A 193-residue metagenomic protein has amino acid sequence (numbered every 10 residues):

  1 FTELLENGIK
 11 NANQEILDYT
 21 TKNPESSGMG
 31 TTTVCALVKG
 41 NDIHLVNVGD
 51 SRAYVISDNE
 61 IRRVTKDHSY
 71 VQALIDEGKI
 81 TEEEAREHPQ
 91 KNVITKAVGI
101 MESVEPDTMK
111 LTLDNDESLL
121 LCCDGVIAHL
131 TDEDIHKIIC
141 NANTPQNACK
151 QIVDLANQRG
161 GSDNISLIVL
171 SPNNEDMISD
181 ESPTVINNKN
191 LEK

Functional and structural regions predicted by a protein language model:
F1-K193: PP2C/PPM-type serine/threonine phosphatase catalytic domain
